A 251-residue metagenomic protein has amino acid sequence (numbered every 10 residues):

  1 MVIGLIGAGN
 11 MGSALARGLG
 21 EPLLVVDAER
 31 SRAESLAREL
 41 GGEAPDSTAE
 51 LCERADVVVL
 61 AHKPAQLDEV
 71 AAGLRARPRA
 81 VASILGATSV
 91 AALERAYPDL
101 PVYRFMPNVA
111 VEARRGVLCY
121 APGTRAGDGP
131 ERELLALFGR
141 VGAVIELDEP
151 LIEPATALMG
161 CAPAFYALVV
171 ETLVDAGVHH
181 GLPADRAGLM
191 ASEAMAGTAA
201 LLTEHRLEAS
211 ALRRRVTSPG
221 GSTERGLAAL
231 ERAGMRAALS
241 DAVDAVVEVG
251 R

Functional and structural regions predicted by a protein language model:
M1-V57, A96, R115, V178-H180: NAD(P)+-binding Rossmann beta1-loop-alpha1 motif at the extreme N-terminus of oxidoreductases
P22, A55, P78, V141-G142: Short, well-ordered alpha-helix to beta-strand connector turns
A33, L51, L67, P183-M190 (+1 more regions): Small-residue helix-packing motif on alpha-helices
E39, A92-P101, V117-A155, Y166-E204 (+2 more regions): Internal alpha-helical scaffold of NAD(P)-dependent oxidoreductase catalytic cores
S47-Y97: Rossmann-fold NAD(P) dinucleotide-binding segment
S192-R251: NAD(P)-dependent Rossmann-like dehydrogenase/reductase catalytic/cofactor-binding core
